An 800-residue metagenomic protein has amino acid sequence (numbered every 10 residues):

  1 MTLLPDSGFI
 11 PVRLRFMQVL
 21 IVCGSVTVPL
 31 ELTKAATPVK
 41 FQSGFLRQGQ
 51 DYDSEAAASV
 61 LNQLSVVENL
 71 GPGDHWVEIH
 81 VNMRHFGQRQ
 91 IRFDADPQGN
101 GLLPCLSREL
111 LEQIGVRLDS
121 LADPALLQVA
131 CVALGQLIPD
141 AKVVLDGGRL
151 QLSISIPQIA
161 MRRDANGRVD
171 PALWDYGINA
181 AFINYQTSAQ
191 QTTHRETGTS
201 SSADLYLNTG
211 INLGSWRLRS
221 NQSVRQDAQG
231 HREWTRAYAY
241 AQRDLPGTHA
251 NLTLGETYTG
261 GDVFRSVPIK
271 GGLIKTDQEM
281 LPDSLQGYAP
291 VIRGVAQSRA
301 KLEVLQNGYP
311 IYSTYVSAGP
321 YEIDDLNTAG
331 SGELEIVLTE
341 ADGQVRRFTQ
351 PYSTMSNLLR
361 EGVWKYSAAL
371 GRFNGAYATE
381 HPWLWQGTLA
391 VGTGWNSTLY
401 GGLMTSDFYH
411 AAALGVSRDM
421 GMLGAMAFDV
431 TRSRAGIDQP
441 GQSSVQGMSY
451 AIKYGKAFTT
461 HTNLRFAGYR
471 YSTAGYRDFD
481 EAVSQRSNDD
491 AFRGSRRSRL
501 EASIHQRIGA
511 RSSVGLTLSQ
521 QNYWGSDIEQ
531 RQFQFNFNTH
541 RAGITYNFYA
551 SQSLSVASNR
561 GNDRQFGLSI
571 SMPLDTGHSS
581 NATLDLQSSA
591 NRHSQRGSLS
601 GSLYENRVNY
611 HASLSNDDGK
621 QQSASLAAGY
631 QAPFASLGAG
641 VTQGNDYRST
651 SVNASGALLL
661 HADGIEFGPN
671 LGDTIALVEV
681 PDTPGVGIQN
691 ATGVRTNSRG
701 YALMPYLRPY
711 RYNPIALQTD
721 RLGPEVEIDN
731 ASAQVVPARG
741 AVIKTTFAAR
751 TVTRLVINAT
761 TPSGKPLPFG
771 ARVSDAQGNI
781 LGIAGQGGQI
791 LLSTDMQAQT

Functional and structural regions predicted by a protein language model:
T2-L4, F9, L14-V22, T33-Q286 (+1 more regions): Post-signal-peptide, soluble extracytosolic/periplasmic N-terminal scaffold domains of envelope/secretory systems
G71-F93, D682-T692, S763-Q777: Short, ordered, surface-exposed loop/turn motifs in non-cytosolic proteins
I79, I292-G294, A676-V680, T753-P762: A short, amphipathic beta-strand motif
Q90-R92, T692-Y701, G778-Q789: Short, acidic Ser/Thr/Gly-rich low-complexity loop/linker segments typical of extracellular and cell-surface proteins
G177-R195, L213-A228, L252-E256, K365-N374 (+12 more regions): Transmembrane beta-strand segments that form the barrel wall of outer-membrane beta-barrel proteins
Y185, L207-I211, Y238-R243, G387-V391 (+11 more regions): Residues on the lipid-exposed face of transmembrane beta-strands in outer-membrane beta-barrel proteins
T199-L205, E233-A237, Y288, G362 (+11 more regions): Residues that define the transmembrane beta-barrel architecture of outer-membrane proteins
H231, E256-V267, A427-R496, F548-S569 (+3 more regions): Outer-membrane beta-barrel translocator/channel fold
